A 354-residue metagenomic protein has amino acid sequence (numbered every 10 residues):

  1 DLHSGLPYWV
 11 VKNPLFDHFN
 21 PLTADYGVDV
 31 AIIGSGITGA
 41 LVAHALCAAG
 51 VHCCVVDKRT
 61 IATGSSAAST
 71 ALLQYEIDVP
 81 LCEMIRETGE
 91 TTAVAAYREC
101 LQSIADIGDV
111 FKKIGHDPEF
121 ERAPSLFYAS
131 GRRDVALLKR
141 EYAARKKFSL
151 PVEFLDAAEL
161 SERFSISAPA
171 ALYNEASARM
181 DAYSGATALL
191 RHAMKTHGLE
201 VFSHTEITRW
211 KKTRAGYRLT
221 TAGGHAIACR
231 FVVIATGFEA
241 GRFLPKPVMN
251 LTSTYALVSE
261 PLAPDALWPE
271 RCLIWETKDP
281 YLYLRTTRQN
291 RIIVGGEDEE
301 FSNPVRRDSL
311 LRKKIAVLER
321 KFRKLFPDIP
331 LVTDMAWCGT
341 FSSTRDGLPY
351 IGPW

Functional and structural regions predicted by a protein language model:
D1-K12, V79-I85, D109-A188: Flavin (FAD/FMN) cofactor-binding and adjacent substrate-gating region of FAD-dependent oxidoreductase domains
D1-V30, A48: Extreme N-terminal leader/targeting segments of oxidoreductases
Y26-V55: N-terminal Rossmann-like FAD-binding beta1-loop-alpha1 element of flavoenzymes
S35, I77, T236-G237: Glycine-rich, N-terminal phosphate-binding loop of Rossmann-like dinucleotide-binding domains
A48-A68: Glycine-rich FAD pyrophosphate-binding loop
S69-E99: Glycine-rich active-site loop/strand segments that organize a redox cofactor
A105, K113-E121, I207-R209, G216-L219 (+1 more regions): Active-site substrate-recognition segment that forms the wall of the catalytic cavity or substrate channel
A136, A143-A144, A168-G223, I227-R230: Helical element adjacent to the flavin cofactor pocket in flavoenzyme catalytic cores
